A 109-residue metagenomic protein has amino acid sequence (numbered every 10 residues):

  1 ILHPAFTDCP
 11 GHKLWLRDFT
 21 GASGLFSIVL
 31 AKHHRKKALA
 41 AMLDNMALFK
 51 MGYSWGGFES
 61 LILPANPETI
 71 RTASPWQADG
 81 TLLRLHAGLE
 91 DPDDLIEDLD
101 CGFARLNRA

Functional and structural regions predicted by a protein language model:
I1-A47, M51-G56, P67-Q77: Conserved small-domain helix->loop->beta segment predominantly found in fold-type I
S60-A109: PLP-dependent enzyme catalytic core of the Aspartate aminotransferase-like
